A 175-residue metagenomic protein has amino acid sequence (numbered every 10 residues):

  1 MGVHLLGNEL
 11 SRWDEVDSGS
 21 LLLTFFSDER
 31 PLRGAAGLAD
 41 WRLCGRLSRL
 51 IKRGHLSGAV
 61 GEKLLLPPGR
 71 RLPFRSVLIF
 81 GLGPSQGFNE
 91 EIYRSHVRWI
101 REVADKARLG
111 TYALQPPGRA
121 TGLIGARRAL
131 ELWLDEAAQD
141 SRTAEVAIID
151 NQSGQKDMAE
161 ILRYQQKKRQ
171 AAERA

Functional and structural regions predicted by a protein language model:
M1-A175: Glycine-/small-residue-enriched capping loops at alpha/beta junctions
